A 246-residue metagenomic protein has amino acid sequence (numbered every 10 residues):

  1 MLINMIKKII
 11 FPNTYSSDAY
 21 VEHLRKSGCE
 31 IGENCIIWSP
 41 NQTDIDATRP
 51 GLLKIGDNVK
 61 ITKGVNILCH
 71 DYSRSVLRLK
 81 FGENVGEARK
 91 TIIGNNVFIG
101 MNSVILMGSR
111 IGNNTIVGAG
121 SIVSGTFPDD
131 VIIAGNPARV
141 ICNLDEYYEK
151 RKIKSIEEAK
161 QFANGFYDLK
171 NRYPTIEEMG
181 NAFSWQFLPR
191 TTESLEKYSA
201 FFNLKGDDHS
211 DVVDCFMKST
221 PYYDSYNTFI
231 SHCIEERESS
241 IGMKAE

Functional and structural regions predicted by a protein language model:
M1-G28, E33, R139-E246: Terminal amphipathic alpha-helical/low-complexity segments used for targeting or macromolecular assembly
K7-K8, E30-G32, C69-H70, E87-A88 (+1 more regions): Short, flexible segments with low predicted structural confidence
Y20-E22, I36-R110, P137, N143-D145 (+1 more regions): Flexible, glycine/small-residue-enriched loop-and-beta-strand segment within the central core of proteins
S27-G28, G51, V123: Extracytoplasmic/secreted proteins and extracellular or luminal domains
M101-I116, S121-G125: Beta-rich strand-turn-strand
I116, I132-I133: Short-chain dehydrogenase/reductase
